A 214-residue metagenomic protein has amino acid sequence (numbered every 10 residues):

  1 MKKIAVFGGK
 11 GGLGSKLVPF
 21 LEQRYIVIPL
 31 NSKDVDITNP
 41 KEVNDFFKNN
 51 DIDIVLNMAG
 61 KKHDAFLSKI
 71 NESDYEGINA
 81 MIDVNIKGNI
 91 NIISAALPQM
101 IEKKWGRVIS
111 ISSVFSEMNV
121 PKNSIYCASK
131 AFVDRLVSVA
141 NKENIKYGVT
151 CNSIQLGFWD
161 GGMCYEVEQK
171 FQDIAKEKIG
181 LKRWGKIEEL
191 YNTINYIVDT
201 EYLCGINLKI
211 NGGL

Functional and structural regions predicted by a protein language model:
F7-K10, G14-P19: N-terminal Rossmann NAD(P)H-binding glycine-rich loop of SDR-like oxidoreductase domains
K61-N79, K122-I125, Y165-V167: Conserved mid-core segment of classical short-chain dehydrogenase/reductases
I93, S129: Active-site helix of classical SDR
P98, K142-E143: Alpha-helical segment proximal to the catalytic Tyr-Lys
S113: Residue(s) in the substrate-gating loop at a strand-loop-helix junction that position the organic substrate next
I145-T150, L203-I206: Short, small/polar-rich loop/turn modules that mediate ligand/substrate recognition or access, typified
R183-I210: C-terminal substrate-recognition "lid" of short-chain dehydrogenase/reductases
